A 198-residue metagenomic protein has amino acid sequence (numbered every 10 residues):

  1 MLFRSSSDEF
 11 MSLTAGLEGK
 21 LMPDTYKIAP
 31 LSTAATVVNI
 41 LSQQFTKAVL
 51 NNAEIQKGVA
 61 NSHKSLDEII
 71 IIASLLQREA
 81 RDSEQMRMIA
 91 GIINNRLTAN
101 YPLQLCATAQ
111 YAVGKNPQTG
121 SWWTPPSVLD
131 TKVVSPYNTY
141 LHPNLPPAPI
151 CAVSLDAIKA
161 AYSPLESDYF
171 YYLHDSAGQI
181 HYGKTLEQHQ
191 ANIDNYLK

Functional and structural regions predicted by a protein language model:
M1-L2: Short, small-residue-biased leader/transition segments that mark boundaries at the very start of proteins
S7-K198: Bacterial extracytoplasmic/cell-wall-associated proteins, especially those involved in peptidoglycan
